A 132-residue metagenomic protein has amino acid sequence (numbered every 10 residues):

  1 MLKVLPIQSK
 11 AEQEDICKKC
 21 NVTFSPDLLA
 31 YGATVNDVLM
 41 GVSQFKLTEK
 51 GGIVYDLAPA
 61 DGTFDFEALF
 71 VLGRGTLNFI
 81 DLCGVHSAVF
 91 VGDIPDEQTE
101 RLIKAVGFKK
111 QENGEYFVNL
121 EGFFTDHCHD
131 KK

Functional and structural regions predicted by a protein language model:
M1-S25, F124-K132: Short amphipathic alpha-helix that is part of the acyltransferase structural core
L2, L28, A105-K109: Short glycine-aromatic motifs
L29-E67: Conserved donor-binding loop and adjoining core beta-sheet/short helix segment in diverse acyl/aminoacyl transferases
K46, V91, G114: Conserved residues at the C-terminal ends of beta-strands
F64-D81: Conserved acetyl-CoA-binding loop-helix of GNAT-fold acetyltransferases
I80-D93: Conserved GNAT acetyl-CoA-binding A-motif
I94-N113: Conserved active-site alpha-helix within GNAT-family acetyltransferase domains
K109-K132: C-terminal "cap" of GNAT-fold acetyltransferases
